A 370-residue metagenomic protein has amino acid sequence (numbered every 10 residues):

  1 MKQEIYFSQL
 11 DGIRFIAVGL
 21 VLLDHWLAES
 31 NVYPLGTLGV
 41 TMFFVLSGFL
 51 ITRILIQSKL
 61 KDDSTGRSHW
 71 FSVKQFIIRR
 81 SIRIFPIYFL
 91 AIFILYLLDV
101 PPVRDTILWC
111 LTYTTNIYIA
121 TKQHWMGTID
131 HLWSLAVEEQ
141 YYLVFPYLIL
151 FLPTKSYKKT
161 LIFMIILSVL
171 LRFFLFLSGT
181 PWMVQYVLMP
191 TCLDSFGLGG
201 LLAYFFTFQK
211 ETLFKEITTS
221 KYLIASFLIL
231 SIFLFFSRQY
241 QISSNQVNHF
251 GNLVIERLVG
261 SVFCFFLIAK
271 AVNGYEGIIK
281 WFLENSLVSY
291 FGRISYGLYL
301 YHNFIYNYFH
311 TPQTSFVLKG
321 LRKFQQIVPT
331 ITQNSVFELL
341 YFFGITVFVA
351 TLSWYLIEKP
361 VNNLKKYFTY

Functional and structural regions predicted by a protein language model:
M1-D194, F208-F227, G274-G277, S289-S295 (+1 more regions): Membrane-cytosol interface segments of multi-pass membrane proteins, especially ER/Golgi lipid-handling enzymes
S47-L50, T112, L201, V262-K270: Specific aromatic-rich, kink-prone transmembrane helix
K215-E276: Alpha-helical transmembrane segments and terminal signal-anchor/GPI-anchor hydrophobic tails, characterized by long
I232-Y240, G297-P312: Hydrophobic alpha-helical transmembrane segments in multi-pass integral membrane proteins
N245-G251, K280-L283, L321-F324: Short, surface-exposed loop/helix-turn segments at secondary-structure junctions that function as lids/hinges flanking
L253, R257, S261, F265-A269 (+4 more regions): Feature representing long, continuous alpha-helical segments
